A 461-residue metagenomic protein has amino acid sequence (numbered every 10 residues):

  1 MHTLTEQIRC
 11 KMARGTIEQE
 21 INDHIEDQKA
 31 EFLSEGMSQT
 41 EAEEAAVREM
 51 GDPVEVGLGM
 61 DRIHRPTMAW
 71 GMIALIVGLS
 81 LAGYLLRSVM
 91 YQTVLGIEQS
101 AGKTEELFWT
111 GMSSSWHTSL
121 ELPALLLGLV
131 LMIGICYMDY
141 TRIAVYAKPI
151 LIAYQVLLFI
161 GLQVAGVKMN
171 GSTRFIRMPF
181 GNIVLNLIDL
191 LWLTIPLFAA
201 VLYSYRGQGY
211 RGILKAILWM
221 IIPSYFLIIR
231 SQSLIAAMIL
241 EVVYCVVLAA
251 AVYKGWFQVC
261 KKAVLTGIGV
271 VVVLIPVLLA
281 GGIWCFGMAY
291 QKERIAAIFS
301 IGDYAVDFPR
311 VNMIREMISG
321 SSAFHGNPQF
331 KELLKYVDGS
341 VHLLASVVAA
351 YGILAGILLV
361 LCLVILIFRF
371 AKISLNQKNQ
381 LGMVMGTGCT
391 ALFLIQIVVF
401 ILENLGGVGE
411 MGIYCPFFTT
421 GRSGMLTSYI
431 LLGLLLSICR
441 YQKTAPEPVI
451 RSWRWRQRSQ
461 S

Functional and structural regions predicted by a protein language model:
M37-Q99: Cytosolic juxtamembrane regions of integral membrane proteins
P123-L131, L191-T194, V348-F370: Hydrophobic alpha-helical transmembrane segments
C136-L157, G209-I217, V264, V384: Interfacial loop-to-transmembrane-helix boundary motif in multi-pass membrane proteins
F159-L185, F286-A297: Membrane-interfacial helix-loop-helix modules of multi-pass inner-membrane proteins that assemble, modify, or transport
K215-F226, I235-G282: Hydrophobic alpha-helical segments of polytopic membrane proteins
C260-L358: Hydrophobic, glycine- and aromatic-enriched re-entrant/interface helices and adjoining loop segments
I373-G412, F418: Loop-to-helix entry and N-terminal half of a specific, functionally important transmembrane alpha helix in multi-pass
E403-G407, I413-S461: A juxtamembrane structural motif centered on a specific transmembrane helix
